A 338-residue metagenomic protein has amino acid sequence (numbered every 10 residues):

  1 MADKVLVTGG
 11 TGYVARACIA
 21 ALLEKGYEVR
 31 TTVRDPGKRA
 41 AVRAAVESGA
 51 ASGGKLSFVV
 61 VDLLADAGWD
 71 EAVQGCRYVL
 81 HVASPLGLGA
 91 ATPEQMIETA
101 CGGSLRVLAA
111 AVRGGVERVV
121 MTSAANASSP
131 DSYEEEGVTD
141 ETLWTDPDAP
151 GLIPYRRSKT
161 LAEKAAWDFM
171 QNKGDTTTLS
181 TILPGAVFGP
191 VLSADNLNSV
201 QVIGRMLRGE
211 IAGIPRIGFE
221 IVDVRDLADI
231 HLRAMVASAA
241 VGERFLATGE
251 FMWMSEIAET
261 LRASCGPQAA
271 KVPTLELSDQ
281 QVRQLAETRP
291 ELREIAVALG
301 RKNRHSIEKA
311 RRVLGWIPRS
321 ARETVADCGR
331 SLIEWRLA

Functional and structural regions predicted by a protein language model:
D3-Y27, T32: N-terminal Rossmann NAD(P)H-binding glycine-rich loop of SDR-like oxidoreductase domains
P36-G37, E47-G102: NAD(P)H-binding glycine-rich loop region in Rossmannoid oxidoreductase-like domains and their noncatalytic homologs
H81, A90-I153: Conserved Rossmann-fold NAD(P)-dependent oxidoreductase catalytic core, especially the SDR/UDP-sugar
D146-G151, S193-A194, V200-D226, R233: A conserved pocket-lining segment of Rossmann-fold NAD(P)-dependent short-chain dehydrogenase/reductase
A149-L179: Active-site Tyr-X1-5-Lys
K173-T176, G189-Q201, A234-F245, A338: Glycine/proline-rich active-site loop of Rossmann-fold NAD(P)-dependent oxidoreductases
I230-E294, R312, E323-A338: Mid/C-terminal beta-alpha module of Rossmann-like enzyme folds, strongest in SDR-family dehydrogenases/epimerases
